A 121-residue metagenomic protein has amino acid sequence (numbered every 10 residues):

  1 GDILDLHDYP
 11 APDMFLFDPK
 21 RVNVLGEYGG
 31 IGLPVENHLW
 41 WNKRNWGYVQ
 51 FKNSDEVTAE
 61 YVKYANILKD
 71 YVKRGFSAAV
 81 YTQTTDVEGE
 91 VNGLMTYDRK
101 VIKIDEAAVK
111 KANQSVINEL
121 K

Functional and structural regions predicted by a protein language model:
G1-K100: Substrate-binding/catalytic cleft of secreted carbohydrate-active enzymes, primarily glycoside hydrolases
T96-K121: Catalytic cores of secreted or luminal carbohydrate-active enzymes
